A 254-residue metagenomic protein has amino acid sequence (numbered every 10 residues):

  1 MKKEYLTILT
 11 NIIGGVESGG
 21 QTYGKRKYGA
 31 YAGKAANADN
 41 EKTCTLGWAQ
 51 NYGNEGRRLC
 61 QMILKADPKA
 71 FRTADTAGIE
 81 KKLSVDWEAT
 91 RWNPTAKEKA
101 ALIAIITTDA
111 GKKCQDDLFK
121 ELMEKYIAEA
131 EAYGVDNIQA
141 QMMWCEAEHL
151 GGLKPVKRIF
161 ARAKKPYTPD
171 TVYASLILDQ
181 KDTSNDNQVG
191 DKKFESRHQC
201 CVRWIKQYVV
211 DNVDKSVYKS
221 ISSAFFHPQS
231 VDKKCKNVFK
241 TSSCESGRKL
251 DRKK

Functional and structural regions predicted by a protein language model:
M1-V135, Q139-K253: Cell-wall polysaccharide-cleaving catalytic domain and substrate-binding groove, primarily in peptidoglycan/chitin
